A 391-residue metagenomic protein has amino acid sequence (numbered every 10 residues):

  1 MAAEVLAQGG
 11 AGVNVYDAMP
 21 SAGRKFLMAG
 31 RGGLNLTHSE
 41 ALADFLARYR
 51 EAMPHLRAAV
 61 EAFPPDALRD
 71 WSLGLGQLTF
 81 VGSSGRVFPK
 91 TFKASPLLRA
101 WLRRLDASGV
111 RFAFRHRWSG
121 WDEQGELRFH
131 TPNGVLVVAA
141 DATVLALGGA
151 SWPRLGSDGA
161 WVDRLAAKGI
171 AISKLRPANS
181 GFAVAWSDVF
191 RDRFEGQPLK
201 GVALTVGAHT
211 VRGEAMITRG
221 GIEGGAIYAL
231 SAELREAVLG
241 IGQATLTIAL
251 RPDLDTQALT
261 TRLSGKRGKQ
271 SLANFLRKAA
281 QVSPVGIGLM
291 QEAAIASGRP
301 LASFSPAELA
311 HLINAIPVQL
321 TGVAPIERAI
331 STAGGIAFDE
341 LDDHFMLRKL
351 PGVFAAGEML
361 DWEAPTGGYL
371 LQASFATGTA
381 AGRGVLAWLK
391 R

Functional and structural regions predicted by a protein language model:
M1-V15, G378-L386: N-terminal Rossmann-like FAD-binding beta1-loop-alpha1 element of flavoenzymes
A7-R31: Glycine-rich FAD pyrophosphate-binding loop
Q8-G9, S21, L42-D44, E61 (+8 more regions): Residue-level recognition of phosphate/Mg2+-coordinating polar/acidic sites in nucleotide-handling active sites
Y16, W118-S119, V137-S157, L165-A166 (+3 more regions): Short hydrophobic core segments
L27-L97: A conserved beta-strand/loop capping segment in the N-terminal third of enzymes that catalyze redox or closely related
L56-D66, S84-R103, W152-S157, V184-S187 (+1 more regions): Short beta-strand to alpha-helix junction loop
F114-E126: A conserved short coil-to-beta-strand element within the FAD-binding core of flavoproteins
A166, A171-A229, L234: Mid-to-C-terminal "cap/lid" subdomains and adjacent gly/pro-rich loops that border and regulate access to redox
